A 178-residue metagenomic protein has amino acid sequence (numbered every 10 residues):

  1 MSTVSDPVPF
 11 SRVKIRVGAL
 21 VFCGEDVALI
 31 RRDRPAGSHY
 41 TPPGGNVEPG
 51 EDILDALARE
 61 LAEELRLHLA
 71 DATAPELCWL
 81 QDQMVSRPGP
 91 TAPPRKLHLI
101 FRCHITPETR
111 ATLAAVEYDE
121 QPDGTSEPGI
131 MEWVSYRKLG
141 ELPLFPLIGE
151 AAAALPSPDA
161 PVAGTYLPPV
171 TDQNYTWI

Functional and structural regions predicted by a protein language model:
M1-L20: Acidic, metal-coordinating catalytic segment for phosphate/diphosphate chemistry, firing primarily on the Nudix
K14, F22, P35, P42 (+2 more regions): Short connector loops at helix/strand junctions that flank enzyme active sites, especially segments positioning acidic
G18, D26, I130: Conserved beta-strand and immediately adjacent loop positions that scaffold enzyme active sites
V21-F22, L29, C103, W133: Conserved hydrophobic "DFG−1" position in protein kinase catalytic cores
D26, R31, P35-Y40: N-terminal first-folded block
G37-Y40, A111-I178: Nudix hydrolase/Nudix homology domain
V47-T73, Q81-L144: Unchanged
